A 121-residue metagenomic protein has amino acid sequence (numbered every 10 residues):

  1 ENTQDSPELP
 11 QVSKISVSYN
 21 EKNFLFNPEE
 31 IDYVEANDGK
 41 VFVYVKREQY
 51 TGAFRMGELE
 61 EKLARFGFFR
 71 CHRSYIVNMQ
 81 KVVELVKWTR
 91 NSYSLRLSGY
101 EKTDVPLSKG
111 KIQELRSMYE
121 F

Functional and structural regions predicted by a protein language model:
E1-P106: Conserved binding/recognition cores within well-folded domains
